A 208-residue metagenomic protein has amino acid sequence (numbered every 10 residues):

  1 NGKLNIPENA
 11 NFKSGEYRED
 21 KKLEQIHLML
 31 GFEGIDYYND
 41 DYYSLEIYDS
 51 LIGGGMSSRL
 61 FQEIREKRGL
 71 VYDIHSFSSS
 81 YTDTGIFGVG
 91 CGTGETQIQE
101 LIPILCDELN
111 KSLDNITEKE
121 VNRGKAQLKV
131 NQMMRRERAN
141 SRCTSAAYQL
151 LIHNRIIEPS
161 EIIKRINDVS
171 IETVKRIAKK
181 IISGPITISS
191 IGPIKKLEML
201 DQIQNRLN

Functional and structural regions predicted by a protein language model:
N1, K111-L113: Short, Lys/Arg-rich flexible segments
N1-N39, S50-P103, E118, S141 (+4 more regions): Non-catalytic beta-strand/loop surface segments
D41-Y43: A short secondary-structure junction signal
E66-K67, V71, I104, D114-K164: Short acidic/His-enriched helical or mixed secondary-structure segments at domain edges of catalytic enzymes and some
I191-I194: Structural motif
